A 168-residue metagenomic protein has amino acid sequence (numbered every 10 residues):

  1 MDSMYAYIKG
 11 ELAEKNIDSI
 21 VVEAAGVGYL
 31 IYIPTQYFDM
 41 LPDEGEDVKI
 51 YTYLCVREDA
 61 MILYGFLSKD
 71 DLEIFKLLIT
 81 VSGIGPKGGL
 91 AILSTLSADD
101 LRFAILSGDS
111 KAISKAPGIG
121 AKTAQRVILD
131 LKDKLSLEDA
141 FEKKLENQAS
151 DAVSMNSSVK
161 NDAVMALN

Functional and structural regions predicted by a protein language model:
M1-K76, T80: Structure-specific DNA junction-binding interface
Y32, M40-D43, G65, K69 (+6 more regions): Residues at secondary-structure transition points
M61-Y64, P86-I105, R126-L137: Amphipathic, charged-and-aliphatic alpha-helical interface segments that function as noncatalytic docking
L78, L93, L101-I105, I113-S114 (+1 more regions): A short amphipathic alpha-helix within small helical-bundle interaction modules
G89, A124, A163-L167: Small-residue (primarily alanine) positions within well-ordered alpha-helices, especially packing/interaction faces
S114-P117, V127: Glycine- and Gly-Pro-enriched alpha-helical subdomains that act as flexible, kink-prone "lid/hinge" or packing modules
D133-N168: Strongly charged, low-complexity linkers/loops
